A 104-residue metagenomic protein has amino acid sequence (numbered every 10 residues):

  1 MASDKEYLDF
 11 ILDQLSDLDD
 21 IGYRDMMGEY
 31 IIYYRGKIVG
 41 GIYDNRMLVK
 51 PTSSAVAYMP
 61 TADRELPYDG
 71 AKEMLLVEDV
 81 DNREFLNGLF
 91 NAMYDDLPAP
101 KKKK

Functional and structural regions predicted by a protein language model:
M1-K104: Charge-dense, helix-prone N-terminal extensions
